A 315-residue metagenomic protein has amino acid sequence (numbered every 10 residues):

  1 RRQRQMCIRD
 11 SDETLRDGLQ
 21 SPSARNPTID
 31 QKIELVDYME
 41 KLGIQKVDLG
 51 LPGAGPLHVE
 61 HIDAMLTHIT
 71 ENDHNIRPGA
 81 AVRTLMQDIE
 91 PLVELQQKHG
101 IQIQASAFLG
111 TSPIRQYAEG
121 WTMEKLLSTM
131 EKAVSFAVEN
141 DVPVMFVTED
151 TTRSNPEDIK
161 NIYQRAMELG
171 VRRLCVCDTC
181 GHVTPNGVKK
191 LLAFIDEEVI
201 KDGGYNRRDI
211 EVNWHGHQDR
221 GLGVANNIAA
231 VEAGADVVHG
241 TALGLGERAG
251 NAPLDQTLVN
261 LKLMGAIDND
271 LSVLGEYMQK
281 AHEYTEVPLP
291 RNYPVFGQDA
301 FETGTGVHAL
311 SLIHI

Functional and structural regions predicted by a protein language model:
R2, I29-I33, V47-I101: Glycine-rich, positively charged N-terminal anion/phosphate-binding segment
Q3-I8, I315: Short, small-residue-biased leader/transition segments that mark boundaries at the very start of proteins
D10-E13, V47-L49, H74-V82, I103-A107 (+4 more regions): Hydrophobic faces of well-ordered beta-strands that scaffold small-molecule active sites in alpha/beta enzyme cores
D12, R16-S23, P27-T28: Acidic, glycine/proline-rich low-complexity segments that act as flexible tails and inter-domain linkers
I29-L42, M86-V144, T151-D202, A233: Alpha/beta enzyme core
Q45-I69, A80, G110-G120, E149 (+2 more regions): Glycine-rich, proline-tolerant flexible connector loops at the mouths of alpha/beta enzymes
H58-A80, S128-D141, L191-V212: Alpha-helix-loop-beta-strand connector modules within alpha/beta enzyme cores
V183, L192-F301, S311: Catalytic alpha/beta core domains of metabolic enzymes, predominantly
